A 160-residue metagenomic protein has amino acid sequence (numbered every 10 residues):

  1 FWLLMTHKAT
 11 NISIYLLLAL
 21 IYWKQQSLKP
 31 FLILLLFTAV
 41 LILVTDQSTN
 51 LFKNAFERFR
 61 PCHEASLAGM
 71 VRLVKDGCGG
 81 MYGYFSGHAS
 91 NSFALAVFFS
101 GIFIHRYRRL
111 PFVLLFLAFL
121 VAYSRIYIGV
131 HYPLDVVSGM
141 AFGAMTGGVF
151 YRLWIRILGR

Functional and structural regions predicted by a protein language model:
F1-Y15, S48-M81: N-terminal transmembrane-helix/juxtamembrane module of multi-pass inner/ER membrane proteins
W2, K29-L41, R109-V113, L134-S138: Alpha-helical transmembrane segments of integral membrane proteins
I14-Q25, S92-G101: Hydrophobic, aromatic-rich transmembrane alpha-helices and their immediate juxtamembrane boundary segments
L16-S48: Interfacial segments of alpha-helical transmembrane regions
Q25-K29, F52, F56-R60, F103 (+2 more regions): Membrane-interfacial segments
P30, L34-T38, C62, G79-N91: Hydrophobic alpha-helical transmembrane segments
L43, Q47, L51, M145-R152: Transmembrane alpha-helix boundary/anchor motif
R72-R160: Membrane-embedded catalytic cores of phosphoryl/pyrophosphoryl-handling enzymes
